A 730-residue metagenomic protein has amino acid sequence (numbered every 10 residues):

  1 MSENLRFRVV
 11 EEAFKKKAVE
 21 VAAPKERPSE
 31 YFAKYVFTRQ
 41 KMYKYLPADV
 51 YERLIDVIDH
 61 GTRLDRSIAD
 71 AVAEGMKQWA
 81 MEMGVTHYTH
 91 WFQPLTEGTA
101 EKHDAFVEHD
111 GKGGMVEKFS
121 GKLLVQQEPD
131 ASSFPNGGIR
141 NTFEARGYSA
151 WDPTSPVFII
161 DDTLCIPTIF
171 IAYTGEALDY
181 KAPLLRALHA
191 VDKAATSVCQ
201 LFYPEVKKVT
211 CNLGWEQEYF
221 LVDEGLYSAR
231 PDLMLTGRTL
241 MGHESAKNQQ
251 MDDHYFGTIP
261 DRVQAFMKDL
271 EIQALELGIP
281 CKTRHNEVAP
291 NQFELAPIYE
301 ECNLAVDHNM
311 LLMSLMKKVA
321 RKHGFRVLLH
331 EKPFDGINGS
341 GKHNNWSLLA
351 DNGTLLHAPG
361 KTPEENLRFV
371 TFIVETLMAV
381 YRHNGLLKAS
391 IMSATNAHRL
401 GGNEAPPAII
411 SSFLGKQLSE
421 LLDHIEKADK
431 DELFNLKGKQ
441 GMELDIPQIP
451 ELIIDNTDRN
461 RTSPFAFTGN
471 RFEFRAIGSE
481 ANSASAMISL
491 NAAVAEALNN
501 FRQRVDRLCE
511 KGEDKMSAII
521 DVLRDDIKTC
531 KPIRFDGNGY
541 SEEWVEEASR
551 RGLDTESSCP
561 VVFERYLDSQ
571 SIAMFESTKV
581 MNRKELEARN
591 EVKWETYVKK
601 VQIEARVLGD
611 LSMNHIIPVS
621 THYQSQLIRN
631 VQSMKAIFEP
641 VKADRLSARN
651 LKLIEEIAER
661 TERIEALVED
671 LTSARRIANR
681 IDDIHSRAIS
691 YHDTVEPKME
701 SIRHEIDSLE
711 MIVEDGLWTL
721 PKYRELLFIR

Functional and structural regions predicted by a protein language model:
S2-K25, T142-F158, T163: N-terminal hydrophobic targeting/anchoring segments and the immediately downstream early-domain regions of hydrolases
K16-E20, P24-S120, Q126-N141: Histidine/acidic residue-rich metal-binding segments in metalloenzymes
A69, Q93-P94, G121, E224 (+2 more regions): Short, ordered loop/turn segments at secondary-structure junctions
V85, T89-W91, H308-K322, L348 (+3 more regions): Hydrophobic/aromatic-rich, well-ordered segments within soluble, folded domains that form packed cores
E97-G114, S132, R230, G237-T239 (+4 more regions): Short linear, low-complexity motifs centered on an aromatic residue
E108-T142, D252, E375-L377, R502-K511 (+2 more regions): Short, intrinsically disordered, low-complexity segments enriched in Ser/Thr and Pro
E144-L329, N338-G341, L348-E591: Glycine-rich, acidic/polar active-site loops that bind/position phosphate-bearing ligands
D525-R730: C-terminal amphipathic alpha-helical interaction region
